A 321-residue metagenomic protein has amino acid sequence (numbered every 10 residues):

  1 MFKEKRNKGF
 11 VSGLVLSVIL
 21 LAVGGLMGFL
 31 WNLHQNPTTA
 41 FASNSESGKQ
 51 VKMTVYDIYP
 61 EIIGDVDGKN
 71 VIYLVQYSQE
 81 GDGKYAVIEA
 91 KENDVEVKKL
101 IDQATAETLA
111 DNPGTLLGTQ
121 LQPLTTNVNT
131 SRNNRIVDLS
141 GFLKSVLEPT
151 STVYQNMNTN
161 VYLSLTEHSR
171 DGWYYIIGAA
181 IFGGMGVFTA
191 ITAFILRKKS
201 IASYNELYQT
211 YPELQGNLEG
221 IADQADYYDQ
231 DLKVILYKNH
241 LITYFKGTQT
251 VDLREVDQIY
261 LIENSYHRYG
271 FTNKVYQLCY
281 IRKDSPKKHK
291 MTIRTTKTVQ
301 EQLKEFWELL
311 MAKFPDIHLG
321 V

Functional and structural regions predicted by a protein language model:
F2-P37, S164-Y204: Alpha-helical transmembrane spans
A40-T130: Membrane-proximal low-complexity regions enriched in glycine and acidic/polar residues
Q79-G83, D231, K246-T248, I281-K288: Glycine-centered tight beta-turn/hairpin loop motif at sheet-sheet or coil-to-beta transitions
K84-N93, T250-R254, K288-T296: Short amphipathic beta-strand/extended segments with alternating polar/hydrophobic composition
D111-E167, F314: Extended, hydrophilic extramembrane loops/domains of integral membrane proteins
T192-K238: Anionic N-terminal interaction surfaces
Y237-Y266: Phosphoinositide-binding peripheral membrane targeting modules
Y260-V321: Acidic, Ser/Thr- and proline-rich intrinsically disordered linker/docking segments of eukaryotic scaffolds
